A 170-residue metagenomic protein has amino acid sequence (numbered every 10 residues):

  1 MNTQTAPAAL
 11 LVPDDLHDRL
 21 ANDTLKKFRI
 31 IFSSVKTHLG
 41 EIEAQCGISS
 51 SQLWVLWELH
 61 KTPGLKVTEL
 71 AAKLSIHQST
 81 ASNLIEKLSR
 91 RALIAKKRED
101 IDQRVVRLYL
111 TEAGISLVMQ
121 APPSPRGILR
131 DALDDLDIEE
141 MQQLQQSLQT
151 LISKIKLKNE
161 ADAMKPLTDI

Functional and structural regions predicted by a protein language model:
M1-C46: N-terminal leader segment of winged-helix/HTH proteins
M1-L16, E139-I170: C-terminal regulatory/oligomerization modules of transcriptional regulators
N2-P7, E86-Q146: Charged, amphipathic alpha-helical coiled-coil/dimerization segments
F28-I31, V35-I42, L74, L117 (+2 more regions): Alpha-helical linker/hinge and terminal dimerization helices associated with HTH transcriptional regulators
S33, T37-T80, R91: N-terminal helix-turn-helix DNA-binding core of bacterial DNA-binding proteins
T62, A113-I115, L151: Short coil/turn motifs at secondary-structure junctions
